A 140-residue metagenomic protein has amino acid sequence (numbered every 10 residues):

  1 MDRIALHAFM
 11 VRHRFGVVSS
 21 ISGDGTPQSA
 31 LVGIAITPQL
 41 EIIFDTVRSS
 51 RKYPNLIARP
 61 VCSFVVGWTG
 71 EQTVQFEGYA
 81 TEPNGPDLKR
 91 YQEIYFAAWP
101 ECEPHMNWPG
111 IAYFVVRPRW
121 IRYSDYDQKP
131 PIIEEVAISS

Functional and structural regions predicted by a protein language model:
M1, Q72-S140: Charged, gly/pro-rich active-site loop segments
M1-F15: Short, basic/aromatic recognition patches
D2-A5, S29-L31, S49-R51, E101: A generic local structural motif
H7-A8, I34, P54, P104-M106 (+1 more regions): Short secondary-structure boundary/capping segments
M10-V11, I57-A58, F96: Alpha-helix boundary recognition
H13-R48, P54-L56, C62-V66, Q75-F76: Short beta-strand segments
R14-F15, V61, P100, I121: Generic structural signal for secondary-structure transition and capping sites
W68-G70: Short, acidic/turn-prone active-site loops that include or flank metal/cofactor- and phosphate-binding residues
